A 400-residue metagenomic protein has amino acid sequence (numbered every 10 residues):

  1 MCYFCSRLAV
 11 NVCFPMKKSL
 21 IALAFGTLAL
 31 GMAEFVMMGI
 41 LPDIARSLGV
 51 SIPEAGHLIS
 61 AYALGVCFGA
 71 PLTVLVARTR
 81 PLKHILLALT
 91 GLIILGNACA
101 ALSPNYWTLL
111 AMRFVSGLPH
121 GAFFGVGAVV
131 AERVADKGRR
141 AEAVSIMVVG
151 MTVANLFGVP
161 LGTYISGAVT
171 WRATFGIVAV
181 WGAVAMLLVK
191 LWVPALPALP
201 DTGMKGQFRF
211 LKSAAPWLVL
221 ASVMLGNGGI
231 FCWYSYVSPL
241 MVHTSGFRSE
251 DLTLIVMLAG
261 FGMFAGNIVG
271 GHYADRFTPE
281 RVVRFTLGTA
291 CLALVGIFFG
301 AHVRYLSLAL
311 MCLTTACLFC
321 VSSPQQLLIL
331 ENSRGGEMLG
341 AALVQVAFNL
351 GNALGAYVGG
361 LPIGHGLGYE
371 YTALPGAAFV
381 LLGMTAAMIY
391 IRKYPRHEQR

Functional and structural regions predicted by a protein language model:
G49, P81, L102-T108, G246 (+1 more regions): Helix-breaking motifs and short loop linkers at transmembrane-helix boundaries and internal kinks in secondary membrane
F68-P104: Conserved MFS/SLC helix-loop-helix module at the cytosolic interface between two early adjacent transmembrane helices
A70-P81, N267-T278, I363: Helix-to-loop junctions at the C-terminal end of transmembrane segments in multipass secondary transporters
G96, W107-S116, Y305-L313: Paired small-residue
M112-G150: Cytoplasmic helix-loop-helix junction between adjacent transmembrane helices in 12-TM secondary transporters
K137, I146-L191, Y236: Helix-loop-helix hairpin linking two adjacent transmembrane segments in secondary transporters
R281-Q325: C-terminal transmembrane helical hairpin of 12-TM major facilitator-type secondary transporters
N332-L367, G376: A late C-terminal transmembrane helix in Major Facilitator Superfamily
